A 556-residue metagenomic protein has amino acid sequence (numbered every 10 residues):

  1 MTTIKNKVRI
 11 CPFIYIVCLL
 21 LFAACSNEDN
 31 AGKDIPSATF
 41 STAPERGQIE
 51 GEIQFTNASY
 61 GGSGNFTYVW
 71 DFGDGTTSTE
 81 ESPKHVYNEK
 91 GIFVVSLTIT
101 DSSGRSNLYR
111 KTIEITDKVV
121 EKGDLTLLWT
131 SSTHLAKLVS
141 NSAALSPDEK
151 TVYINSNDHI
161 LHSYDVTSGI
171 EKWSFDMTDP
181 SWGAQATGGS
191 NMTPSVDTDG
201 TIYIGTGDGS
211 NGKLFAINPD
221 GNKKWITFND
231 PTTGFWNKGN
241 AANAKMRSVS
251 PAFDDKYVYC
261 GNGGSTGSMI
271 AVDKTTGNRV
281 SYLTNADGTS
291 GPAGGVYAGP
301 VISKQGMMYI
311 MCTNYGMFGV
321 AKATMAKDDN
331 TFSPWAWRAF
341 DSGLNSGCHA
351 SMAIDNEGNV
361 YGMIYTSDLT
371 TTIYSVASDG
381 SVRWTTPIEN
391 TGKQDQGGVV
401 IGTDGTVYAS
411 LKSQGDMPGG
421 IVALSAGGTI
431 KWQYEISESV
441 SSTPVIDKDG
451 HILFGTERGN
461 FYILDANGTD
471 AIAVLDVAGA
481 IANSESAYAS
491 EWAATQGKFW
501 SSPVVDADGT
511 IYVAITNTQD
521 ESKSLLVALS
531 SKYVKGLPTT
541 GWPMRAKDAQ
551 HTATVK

Functional and structural regions predicted by a protein language model:
T2-I14: Bacterial N-terminal signal peptides that target proteins for export
V8-I10, A31, Q48, N88 (+7 more regions): Intrinsically disordered, low-complexity segments enriched in glycine/proline and serine/threonine
V8-R9, I35-P36, Y434: Hydrophobic alpha-helical segments, principally membrane-spanning helices and signal/leader peptides
F13-I14, F40, G47, G267 (+1 more regions): Generic hydrophobic-segment detector
I16-L19: Sec-dependent N-terminal signal peptides
L21-A24: C-terminal motif of bacterial Sec signal peptides marking the signal peptidase cleavage site
S26-V119: Extracellular/lumenal mature domains of secreted and surface-exposed proteins
T116-S248, A252-K556: Extracytoplasmic/lumenal domain signature
